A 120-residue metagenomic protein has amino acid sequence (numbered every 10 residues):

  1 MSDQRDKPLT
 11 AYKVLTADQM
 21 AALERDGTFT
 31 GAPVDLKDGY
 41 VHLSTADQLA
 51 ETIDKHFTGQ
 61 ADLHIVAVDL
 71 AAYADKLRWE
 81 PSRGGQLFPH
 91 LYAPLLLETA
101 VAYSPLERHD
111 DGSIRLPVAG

Functional and structural regions predicted by a protein language model:
S2-G120: Conserved, structured core segments of small domains
